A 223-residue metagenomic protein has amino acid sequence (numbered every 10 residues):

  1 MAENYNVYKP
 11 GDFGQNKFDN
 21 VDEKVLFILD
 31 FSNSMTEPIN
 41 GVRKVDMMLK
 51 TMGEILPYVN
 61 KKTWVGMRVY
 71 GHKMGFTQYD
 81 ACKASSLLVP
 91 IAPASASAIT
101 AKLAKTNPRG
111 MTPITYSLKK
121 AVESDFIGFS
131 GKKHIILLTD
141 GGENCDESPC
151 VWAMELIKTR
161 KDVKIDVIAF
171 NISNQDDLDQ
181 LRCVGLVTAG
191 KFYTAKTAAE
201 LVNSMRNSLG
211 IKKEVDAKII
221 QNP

Functional and structural regions predicted by a protein language model:
M1-I39, V89, K119-E123, I211: Acidic, polar low-complexity linker/tail segments
N6-D12, K83-K133, E143, I168-D179 (+1 more regions): Von Willebrand factor
G14-N16, S32-R43, E54-I55, S86-P90 (+5 more regions): Second-shell loop/turn segments in exported
D22-K24, K61-V65, F129-H134, T159-D166 (+1 more regions): Loop/turn elements at helix/coil->beta-strand transitions in domains of secreted/extracellular proteins
D22-V25, M35-M67, P90-S95: …and closely analogous acidic/polar surface helices at protein-protein or active-site interfaces in A-domain-like
D30-S32, M48, M67, A121 (+3 more regions): DG-centered beta-turn motif at the end of beta-strands
K105-T106, G141-V187, A195, E200-R206: VWA/integrin I-like adhesion module and closely mimicked acidic/polar interface patches used
F192-P223: C-terminal "exit" segments of structured domains
